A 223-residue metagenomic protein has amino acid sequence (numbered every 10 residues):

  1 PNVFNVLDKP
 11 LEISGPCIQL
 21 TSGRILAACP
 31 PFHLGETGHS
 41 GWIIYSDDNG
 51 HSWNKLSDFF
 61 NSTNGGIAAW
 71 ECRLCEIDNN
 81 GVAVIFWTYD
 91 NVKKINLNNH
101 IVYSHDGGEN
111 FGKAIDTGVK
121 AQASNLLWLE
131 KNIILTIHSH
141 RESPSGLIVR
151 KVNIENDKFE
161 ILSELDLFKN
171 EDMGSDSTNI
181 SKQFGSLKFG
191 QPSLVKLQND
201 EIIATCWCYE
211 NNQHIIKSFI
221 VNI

Functional and structural regions predicted by a protein language model:
P1-I223: Asp-box/BNR beta-propeller blade signature and adjacent active/binding-site loops in extracellular glycan-interacting
